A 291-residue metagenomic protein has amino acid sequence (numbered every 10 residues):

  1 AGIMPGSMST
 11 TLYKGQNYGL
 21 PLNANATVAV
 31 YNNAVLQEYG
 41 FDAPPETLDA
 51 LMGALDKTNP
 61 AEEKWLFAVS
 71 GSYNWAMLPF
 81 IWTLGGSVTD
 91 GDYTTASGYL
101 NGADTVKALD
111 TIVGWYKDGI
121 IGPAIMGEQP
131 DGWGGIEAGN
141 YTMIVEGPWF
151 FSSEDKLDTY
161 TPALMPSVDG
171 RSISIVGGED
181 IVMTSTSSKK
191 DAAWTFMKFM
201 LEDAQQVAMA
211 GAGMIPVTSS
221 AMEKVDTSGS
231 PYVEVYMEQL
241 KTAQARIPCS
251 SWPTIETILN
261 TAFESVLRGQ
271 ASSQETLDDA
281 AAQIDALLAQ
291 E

Functional and structural regions predicted by a protein language model:
A1-I3, L66, S87-K107, K156 (+5 more regions): Short, solvent-exposed loop/beta-turn-alpha elements that line the ligand-binding surface or hinge of extracytoplasmic
A1-I3, T10-L12, A34-G40, E46 (+4 more regions): Extracytoplasmic "Venus flytrap"/periplasmic binding protein-like
A1-T27, M52, P60, P79-F80 (+2 more regions): Hinge/lid segment of periplasmic solute-binding proteins
P5-A43, V69-T94, I175-M183, I255-E264: Periplasmic solute-binding protein
Q37, E238-E291: Conserved C-terminal helix/tail region of periplasmic/extracytoplasmic solute-binding proteins
E46-M52, A124-E137: Short helix-initiation/N-cap motifs at beta->coil->alpha
L55-K57, T94-I125, K156: Glycine-centered hinge/linker elements that transmit conformational signals in sensory and ligand-binding systems
W149-T159, V168-T261: C-terminal lobe and pocket-closing loops of periplasmic/extracytoplasmic Venus-flytrap solute-binding proteins
